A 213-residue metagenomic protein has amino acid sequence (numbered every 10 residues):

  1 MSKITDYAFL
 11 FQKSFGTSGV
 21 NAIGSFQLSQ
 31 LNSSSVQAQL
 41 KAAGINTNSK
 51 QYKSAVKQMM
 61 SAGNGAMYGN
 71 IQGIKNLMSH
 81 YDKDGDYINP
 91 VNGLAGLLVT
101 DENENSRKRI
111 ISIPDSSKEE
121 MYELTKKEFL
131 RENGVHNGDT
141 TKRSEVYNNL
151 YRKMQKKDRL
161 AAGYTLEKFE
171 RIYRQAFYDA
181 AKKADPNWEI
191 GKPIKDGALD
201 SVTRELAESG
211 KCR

Functional and structural regions predicted by a protein language model:
M1-R213: Type III/flagellar secretion export determinants
